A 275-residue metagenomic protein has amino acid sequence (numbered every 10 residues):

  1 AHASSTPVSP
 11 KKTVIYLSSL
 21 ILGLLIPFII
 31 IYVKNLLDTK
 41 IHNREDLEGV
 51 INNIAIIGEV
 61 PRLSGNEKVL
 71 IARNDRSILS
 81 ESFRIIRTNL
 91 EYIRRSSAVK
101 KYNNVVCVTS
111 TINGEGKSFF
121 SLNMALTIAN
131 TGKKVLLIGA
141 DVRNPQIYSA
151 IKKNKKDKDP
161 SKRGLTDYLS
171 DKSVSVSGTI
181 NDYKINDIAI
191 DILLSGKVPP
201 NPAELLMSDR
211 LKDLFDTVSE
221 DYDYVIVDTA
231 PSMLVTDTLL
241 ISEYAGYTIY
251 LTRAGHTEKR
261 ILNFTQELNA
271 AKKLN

Functional and structural regions predicted by a protein language model:
A1, I57-V60, L193-S195: Hydrophobic residues at beta-strand termini and immediately following loops that shape nucleotide-binding pockets
H2-S18, E91: Long, low-complexity, repeat-rich, intrinsically disordered, solvent-exposed domains used in surface/appendage assembly
L17-L136, A140-T166, S170-S177, P200 (+3 more regions): Short boundary/hinge segments that flank catalytic cores
I51-I56, L240-Y250: Gly/Ser-rich helix-loop-strand patches that form or flank binding pockets for ribonucleotide-derived cofactors
C107-T109, I138, L194-S195, I226-D228 (+1 more regions): Conserved beta-strand segments of the P-loop GTPase G domain that flank and frequently precede/overlap
L165-D167, I192-L240, Y244: Switch II (G3) loop of P-loop NTPases
S173-P200: Conserved inter-motif catalytic segment of the P-loop NTP-binding fold
T229-L234, A245-L262: Conserved Switch II/interswitch segment of TRAFAC-class P-loop GTPases
